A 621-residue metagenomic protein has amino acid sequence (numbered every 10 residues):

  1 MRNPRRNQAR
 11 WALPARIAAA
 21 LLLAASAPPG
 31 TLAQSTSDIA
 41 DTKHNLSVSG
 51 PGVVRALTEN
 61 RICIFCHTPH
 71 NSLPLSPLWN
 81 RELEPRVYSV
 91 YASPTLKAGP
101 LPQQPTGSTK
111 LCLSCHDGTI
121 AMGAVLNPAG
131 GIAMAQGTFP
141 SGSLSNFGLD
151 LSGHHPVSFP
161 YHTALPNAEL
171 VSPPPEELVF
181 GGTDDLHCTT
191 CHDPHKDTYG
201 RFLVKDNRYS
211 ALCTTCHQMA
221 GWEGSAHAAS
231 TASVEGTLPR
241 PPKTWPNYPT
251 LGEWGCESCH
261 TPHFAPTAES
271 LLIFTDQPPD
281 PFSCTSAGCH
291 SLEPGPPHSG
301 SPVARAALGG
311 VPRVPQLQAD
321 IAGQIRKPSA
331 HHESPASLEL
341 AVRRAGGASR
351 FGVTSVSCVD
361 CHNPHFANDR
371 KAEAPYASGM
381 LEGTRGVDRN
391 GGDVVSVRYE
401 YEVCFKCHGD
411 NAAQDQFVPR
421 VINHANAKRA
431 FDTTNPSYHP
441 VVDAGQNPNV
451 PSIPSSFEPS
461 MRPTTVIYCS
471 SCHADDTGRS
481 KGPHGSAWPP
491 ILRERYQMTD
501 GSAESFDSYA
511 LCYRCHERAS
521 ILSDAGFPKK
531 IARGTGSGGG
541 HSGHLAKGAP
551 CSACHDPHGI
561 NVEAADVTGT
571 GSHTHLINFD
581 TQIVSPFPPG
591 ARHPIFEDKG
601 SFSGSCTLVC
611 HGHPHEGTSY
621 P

Functional and structural regions predicted by a protein language model:
M1-A12: N-terminal secretory signal peptides that target proteins for export/translocation
M1-R2, P28, G482: Intervening/peripheral non-core polypeptide segments
A9, L23-A24, L151: Residue-level detector of alpha-helical hydrophobic segments embedded in or interacting with membranes
A15-S26: Bacterial N-terminal signal peptides
T31-I64, T68-P621: C-type cytochrome heme-c attachment and multiheme electron-transfer modules
